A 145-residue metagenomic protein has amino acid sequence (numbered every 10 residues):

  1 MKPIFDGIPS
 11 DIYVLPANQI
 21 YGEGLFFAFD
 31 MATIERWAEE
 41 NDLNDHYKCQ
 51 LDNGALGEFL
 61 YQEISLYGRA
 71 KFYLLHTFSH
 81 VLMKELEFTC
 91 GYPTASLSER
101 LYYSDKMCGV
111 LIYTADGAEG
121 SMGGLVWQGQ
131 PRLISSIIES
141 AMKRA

Functional and structural regions predicted by a protein language model:
M1-A145: Extended, well-ordered protein cores
